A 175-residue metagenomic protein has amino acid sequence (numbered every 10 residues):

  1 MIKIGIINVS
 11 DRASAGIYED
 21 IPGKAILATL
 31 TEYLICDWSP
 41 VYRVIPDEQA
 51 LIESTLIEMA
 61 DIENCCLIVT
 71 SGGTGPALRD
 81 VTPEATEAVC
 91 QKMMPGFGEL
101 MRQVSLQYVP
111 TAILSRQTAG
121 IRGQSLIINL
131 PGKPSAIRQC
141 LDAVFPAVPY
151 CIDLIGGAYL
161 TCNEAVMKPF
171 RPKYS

Functional and structural regions predicted by a protein language model:
M1-S175: Non-catalytic beta/alpha edge segments that cap or flank active sites
